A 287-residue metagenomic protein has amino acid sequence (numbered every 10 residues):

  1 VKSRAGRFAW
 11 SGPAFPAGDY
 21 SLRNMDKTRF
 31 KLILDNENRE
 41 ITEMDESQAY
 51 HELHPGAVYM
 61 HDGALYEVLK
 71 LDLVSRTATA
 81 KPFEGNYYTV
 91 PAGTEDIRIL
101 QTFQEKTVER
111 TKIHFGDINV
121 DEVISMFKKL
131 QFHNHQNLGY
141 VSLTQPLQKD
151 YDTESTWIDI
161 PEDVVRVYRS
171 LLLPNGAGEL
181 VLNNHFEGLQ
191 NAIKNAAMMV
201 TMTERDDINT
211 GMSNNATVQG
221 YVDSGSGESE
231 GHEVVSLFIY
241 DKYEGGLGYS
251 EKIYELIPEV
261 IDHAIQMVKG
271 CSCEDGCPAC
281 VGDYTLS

Functional and structural regions predicted by a protein language model:
V1-Q48, A57-V58, D62-G63, L69-S287: Extended, highly charged accessory segments
L53: Active-site loops and adjacent core secondary-structure elements that bind or stabilize anionic groups
